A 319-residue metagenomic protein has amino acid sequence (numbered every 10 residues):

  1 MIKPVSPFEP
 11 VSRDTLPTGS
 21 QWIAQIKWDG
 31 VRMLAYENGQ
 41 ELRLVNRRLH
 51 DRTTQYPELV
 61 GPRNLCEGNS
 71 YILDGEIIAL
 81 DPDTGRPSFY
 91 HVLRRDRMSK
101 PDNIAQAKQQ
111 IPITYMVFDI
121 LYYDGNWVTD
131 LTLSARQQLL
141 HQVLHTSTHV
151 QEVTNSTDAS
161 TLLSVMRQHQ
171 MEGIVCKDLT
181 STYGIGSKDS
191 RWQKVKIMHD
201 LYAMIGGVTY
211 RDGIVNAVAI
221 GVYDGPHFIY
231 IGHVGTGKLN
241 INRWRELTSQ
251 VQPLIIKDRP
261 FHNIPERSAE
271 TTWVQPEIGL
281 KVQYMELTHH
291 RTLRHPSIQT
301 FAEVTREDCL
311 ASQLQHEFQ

Functional and structural regions predicted by a protein language model:
M1-Q319: Catalytic cores of nucleic-acid ligases and guanylyltransferases
